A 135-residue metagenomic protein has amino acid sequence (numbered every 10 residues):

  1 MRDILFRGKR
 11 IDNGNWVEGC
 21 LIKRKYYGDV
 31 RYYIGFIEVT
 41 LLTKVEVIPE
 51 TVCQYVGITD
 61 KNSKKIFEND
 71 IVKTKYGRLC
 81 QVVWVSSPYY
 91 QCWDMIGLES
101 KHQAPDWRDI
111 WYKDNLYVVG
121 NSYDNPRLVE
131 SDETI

Functional and structural regions predicted by a protein language model:
M1-I135: Secondary-structure transition motif
